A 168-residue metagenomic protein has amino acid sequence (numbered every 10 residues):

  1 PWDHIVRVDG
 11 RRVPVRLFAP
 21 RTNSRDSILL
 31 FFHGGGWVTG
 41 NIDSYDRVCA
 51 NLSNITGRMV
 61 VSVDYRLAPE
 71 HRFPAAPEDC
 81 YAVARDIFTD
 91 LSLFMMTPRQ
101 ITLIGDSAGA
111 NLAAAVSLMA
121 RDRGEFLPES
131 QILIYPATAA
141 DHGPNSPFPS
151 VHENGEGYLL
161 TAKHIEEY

Functional and structural regions predicted by a protein language model:
W2-Y168: Alpha/beta-hydrolase superfamily serine-hydrolase fold, recognizing
